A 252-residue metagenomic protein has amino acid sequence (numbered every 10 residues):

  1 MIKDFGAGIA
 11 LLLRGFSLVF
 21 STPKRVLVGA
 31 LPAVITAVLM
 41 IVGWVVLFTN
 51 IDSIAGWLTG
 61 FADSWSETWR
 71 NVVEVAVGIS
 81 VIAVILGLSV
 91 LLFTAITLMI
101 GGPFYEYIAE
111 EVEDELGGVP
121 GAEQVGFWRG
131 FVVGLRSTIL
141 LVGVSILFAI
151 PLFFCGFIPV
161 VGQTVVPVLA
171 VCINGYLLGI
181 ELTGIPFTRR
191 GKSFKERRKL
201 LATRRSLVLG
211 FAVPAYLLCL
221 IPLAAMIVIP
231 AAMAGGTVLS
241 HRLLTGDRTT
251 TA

Functional and structural regions predicted by a protein language model:
M1-A149, K192, T203-V208, A212-A215 (+3 more regions): Helix-coil boundary and N-terminal low-complexity module in membrane systems
G78-E113, G156-R189, L223-D247: Selective recognition of hydrophobic, aromatic-rich stretches within alpha-helical transmembrane segments of polytopic
V168, C172, G179-L209, V213-A215: Hydrophobic alpha-helical transmembrane segments and adjacent short intramembrane/lumenal linkers of inner/organellar
